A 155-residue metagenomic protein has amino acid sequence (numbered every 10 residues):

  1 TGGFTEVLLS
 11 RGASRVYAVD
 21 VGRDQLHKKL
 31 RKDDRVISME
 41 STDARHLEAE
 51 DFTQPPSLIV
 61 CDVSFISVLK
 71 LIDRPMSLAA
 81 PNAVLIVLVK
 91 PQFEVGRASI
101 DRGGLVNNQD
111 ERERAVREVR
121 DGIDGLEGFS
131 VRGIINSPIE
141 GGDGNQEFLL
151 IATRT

Functional and structural regions predicted by a protein language model:
T1-G12: Conserved SAM-binding loop of SAM-dependent methyltransferases across substrates and taxa, primarily the Class I
S14-I66, K70: S-adenosyl-L-methionine
L26, K90, G144: Residue-level signal for inorganic ion chemistry
L69-I86: A short glycine-rich, Lys/Arg-flanked "PGG" loop and its adjoining helix->strand segment in the class I
P91-N108: Short, glycine-/aromatic-enriched active-site segment of Class I SAM-dependent methyltransferases
R112-E127: Short alpha-helix
G128-P138: Conserved S-adenosyl-L-methionine
I139-T155: Core SAM-dependent methyltransferase catalytic element
